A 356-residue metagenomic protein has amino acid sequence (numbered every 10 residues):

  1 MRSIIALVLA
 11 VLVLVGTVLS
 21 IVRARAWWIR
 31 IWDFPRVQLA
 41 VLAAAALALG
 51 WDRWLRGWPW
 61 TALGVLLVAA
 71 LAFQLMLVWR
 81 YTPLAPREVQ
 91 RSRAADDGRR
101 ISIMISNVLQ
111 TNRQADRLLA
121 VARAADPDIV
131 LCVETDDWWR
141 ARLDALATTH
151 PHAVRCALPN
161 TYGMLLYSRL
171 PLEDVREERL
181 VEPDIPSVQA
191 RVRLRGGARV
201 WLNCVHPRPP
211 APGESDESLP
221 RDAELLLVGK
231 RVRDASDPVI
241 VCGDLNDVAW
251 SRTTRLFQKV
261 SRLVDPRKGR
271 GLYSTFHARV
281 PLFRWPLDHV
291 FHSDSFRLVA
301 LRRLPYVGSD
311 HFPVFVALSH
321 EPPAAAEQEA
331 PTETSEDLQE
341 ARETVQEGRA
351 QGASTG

Functional and structural regions predicted by a protein language model:
I4-R53, L63-L75: Membrane-embedded alpha-helical segments of integral membrane proteins
V18-L19, V89-R93, R140-A141, R252-T253: Intrinsically disordered, low-complexity boundary segments flanking structured domains
L49-R80, I185-H206: Glycine/proline-rich, flexible active-site/cofactor-binding loop segments that harbor closely spaced acidic
W58-A124: N-terminal signal-anchor transmembrane helix
I103, L109-A124, I129-G356: Soluble catalytic domains of enzymes that build or remodel membrane lipids, polysaccharides, and related
